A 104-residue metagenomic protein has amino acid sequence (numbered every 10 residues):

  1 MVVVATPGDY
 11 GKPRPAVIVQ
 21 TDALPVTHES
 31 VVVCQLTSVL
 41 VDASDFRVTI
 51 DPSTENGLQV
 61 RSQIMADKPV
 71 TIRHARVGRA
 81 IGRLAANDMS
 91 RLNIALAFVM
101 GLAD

Functional and structural regions predicted by a protein language model:
M1-D104: Conserved functional hotspots at enzyme active or ligand-binding sites that engage polyanionic ligands
